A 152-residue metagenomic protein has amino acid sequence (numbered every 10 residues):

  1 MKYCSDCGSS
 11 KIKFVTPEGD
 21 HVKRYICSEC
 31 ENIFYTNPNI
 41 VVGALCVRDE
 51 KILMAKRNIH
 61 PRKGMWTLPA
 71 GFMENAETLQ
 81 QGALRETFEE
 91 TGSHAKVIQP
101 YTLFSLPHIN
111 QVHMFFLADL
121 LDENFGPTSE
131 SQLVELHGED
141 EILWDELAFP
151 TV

Functional and structural regions predicted by a protein language model:
M1-G43: Acidic, metal-coordinating catalytic segment for phosphate/diphosphate chemistry, firing primarily on the Nudix
Y3, R24, L45, M54 (+2 more regions): Conserved hydrophobic/aromatic beta-strand scaffold that supports enzyme active sites
G19, H60, F104-H108: A short beta-turn/loop motif at secondary-structure boundaries
V22, N37-V41, V47, P61-K63 (+2 more regions): Short connector loops at helix/strand junctions that flank enzyme active sites, especially segments positioning acidic
E29, R57, A70, A118 (+1 more regions): Active-site donor-binding loop signature of nucleotide-sugar glycosyltransferases
N39, R57, L147: Surface loops and adjacent helix of pleckstrin homology
V47-E89: Conserved Nudix-box catalytic region and its N-terminal flanking loop in Nudix hydrolases and closely related
M73-V152: Unchanged
